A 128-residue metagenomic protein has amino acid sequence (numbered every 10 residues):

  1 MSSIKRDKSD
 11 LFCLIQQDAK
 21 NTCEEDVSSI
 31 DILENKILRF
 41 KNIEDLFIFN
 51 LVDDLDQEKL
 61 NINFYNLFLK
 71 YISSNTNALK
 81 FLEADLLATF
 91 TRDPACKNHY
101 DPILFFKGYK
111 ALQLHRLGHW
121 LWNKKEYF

Functional and structural regions predicted by a protein language model:
M1-F128: Terminal amphipathic alpha-helical/low-complexity segments used for targeting or macromolecular assembly
